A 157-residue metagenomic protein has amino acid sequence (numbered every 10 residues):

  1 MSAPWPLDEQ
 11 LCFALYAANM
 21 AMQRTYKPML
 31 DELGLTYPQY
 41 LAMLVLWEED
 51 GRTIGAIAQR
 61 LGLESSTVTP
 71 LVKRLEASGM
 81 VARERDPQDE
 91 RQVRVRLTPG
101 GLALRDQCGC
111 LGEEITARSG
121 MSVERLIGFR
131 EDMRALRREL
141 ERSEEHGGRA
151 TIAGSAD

Functional and structural regions predicted by a protein language model:
M1-L33, L97, L126-I127, L140 (+2 more regions): N-terminal leader segment of winged-helix/HTH proteins
Q10, L41, Q92: Amphipathic alpha-helical recognition patches that constitute DNA-binding helices
F13-Y16, M20-T67: N-terminal helix-turn-helix DNA-binding core of bacterial DNA-binding proteins
Q23, K73-R134: Charged, amphipathic alpha-helical coiled-coil/dimerization segments
A135-E139: C-terminal alpha-helix
